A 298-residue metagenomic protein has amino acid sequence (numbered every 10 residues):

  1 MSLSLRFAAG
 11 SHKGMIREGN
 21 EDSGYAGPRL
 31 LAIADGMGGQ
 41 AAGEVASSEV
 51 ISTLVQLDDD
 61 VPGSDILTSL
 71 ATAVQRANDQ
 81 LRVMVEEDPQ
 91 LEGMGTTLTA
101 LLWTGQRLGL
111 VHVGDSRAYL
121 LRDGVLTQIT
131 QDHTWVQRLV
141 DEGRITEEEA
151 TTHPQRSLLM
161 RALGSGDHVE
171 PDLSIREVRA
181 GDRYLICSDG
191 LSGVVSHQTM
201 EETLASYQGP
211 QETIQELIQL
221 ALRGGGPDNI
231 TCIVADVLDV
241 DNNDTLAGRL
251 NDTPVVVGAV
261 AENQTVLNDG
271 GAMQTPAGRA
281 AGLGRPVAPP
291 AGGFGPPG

Functional and structural regions predicted by a protein language model:
M1-G298: PP2C/PPM-type serine/threonine phosphatase catalytic domain
